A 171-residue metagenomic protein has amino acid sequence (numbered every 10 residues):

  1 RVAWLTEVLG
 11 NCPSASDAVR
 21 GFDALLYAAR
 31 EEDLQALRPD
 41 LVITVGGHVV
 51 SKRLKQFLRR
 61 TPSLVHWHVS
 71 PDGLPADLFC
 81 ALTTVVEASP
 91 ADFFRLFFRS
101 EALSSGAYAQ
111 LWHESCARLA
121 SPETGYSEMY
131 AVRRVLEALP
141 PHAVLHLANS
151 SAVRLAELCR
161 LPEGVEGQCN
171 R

Functional and structural regions predicted by a protein language model:
R1-W67, P162-R171: Glycine-rich, anion-gripping cofactor-binding loops and their flanking helix/strand elements in enzyme active sites
N11-A15, V50-R53, L74-L78, F94 (+1 more regions): Flexible loop/turn segments at secondary-structure boundaries
D17-V19, A81-L82, R99-E101, R160-P162: Surface-exposed beta-strand edges and their flanking turn/coil or helix-capping segments
G21-A28, R53, F93, Y130-R134 (+1 more regions): Well-ordered alpha-helical segments embedded in enzymatic catalytic cores
G47-H48, P140, A152, L161: Residue-level marker of positions within ordered structural domains that often coincide with functionally constrained
L58-V153: Phosphate/pyrophosphate-binding active-site segments
A148-G167: Acidic-glycine-rich active-site phosphate/pyrophosphate-binding loop
